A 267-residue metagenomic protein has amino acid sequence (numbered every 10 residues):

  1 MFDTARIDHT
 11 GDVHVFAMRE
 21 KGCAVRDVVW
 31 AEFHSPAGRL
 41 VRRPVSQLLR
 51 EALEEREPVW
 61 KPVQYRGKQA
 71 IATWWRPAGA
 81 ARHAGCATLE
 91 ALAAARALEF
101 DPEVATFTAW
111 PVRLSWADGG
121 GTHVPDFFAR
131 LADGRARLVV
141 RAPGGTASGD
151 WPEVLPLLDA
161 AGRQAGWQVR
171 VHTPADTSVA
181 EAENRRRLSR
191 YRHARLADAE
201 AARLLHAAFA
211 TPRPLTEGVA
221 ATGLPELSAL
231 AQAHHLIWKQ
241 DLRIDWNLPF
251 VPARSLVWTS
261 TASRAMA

Functional and structural regions predicted by a protein language model:
M1-A267: Electrostatic, structured charged patches in enzyme active sites and in nucleic-acid/phosphate-binding
